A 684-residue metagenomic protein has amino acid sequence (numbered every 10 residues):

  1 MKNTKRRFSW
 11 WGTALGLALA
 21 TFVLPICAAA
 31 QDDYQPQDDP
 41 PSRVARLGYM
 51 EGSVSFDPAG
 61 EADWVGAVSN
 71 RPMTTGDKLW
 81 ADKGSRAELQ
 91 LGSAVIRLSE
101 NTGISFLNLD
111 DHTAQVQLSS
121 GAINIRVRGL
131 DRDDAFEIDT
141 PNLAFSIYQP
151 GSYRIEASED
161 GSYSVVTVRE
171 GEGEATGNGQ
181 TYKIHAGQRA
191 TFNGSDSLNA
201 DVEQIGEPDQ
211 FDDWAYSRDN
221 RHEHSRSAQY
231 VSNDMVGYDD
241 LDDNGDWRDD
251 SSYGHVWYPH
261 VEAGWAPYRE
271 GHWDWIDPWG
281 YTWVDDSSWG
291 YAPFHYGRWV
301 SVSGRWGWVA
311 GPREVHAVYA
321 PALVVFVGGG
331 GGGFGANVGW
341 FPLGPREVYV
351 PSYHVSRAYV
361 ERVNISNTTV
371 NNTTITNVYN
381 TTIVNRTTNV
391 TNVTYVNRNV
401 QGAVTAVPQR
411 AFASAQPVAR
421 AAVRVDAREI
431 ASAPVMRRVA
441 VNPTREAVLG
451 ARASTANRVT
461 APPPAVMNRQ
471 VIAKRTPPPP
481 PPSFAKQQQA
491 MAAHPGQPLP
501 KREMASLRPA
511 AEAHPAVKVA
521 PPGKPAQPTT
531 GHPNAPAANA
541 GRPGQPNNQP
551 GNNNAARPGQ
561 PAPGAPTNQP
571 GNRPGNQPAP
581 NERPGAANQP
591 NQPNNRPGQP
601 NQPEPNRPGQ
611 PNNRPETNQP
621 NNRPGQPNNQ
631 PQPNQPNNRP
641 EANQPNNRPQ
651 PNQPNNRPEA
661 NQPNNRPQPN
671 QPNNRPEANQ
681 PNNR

Functional and structural regions predicted by a protein language model:
K2-L15: Bacterial N-terminal signal peptides that target proteins for export
A14-P25: Bacterial N-terminal signal peptides
L24-C27, V327-G328: Mature extracytoplasmic/luminal segments of secretory-pathway proteins
A29-A175, Q180-T181, A186-R189, H224 (+1 more regions): Flexible, surface-exposed loop/linker segments and immediately adjacent secondary-structure boundaries
N178, T191-R684: Low-complexity, repeat-rich tail regions
